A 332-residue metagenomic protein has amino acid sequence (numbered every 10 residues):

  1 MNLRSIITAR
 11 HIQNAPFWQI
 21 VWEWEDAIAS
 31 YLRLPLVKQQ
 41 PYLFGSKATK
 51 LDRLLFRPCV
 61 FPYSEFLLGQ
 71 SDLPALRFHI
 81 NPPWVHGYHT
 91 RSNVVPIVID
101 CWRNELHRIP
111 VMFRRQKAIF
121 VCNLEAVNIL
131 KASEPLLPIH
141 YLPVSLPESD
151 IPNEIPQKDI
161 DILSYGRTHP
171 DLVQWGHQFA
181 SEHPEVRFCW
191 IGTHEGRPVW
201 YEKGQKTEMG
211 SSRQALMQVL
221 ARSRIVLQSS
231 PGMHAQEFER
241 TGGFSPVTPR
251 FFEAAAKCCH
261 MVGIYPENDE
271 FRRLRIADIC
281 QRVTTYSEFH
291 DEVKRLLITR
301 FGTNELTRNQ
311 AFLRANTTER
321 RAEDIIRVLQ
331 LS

Functional and structural regions predicted by a protein language model:
N2-S64, S71, H79-V85, N104-H107 (+2 more regions): Nucleotide-sugar donor-binding catalytic core of glycosyltransferases
E65-G69, G87, E292-L296: Short amphipathic alpha-helix with an adjacent loop that forms part of the alpha/beta core around
A75, P96-I97, L163-Y165, F312: Short catalytic-loop micro-motif centered on adjacent basic/acidic residues
A75-N81, G87-W102: Active-site proximal beta-strand in glycosyltransferases
I99, V144, R167, V283-T285: Active-site donor-binding loop signature of nucleotide-sugar glycosyltransferases
E208, P246, Q281, L313-R314: Pocket-edge positions in alpha/beta enzyme catalytic cores
F271-V293: Change "using UDP/GDP/dTDP sugars" to "using nucleotide sugars
T284-S287, K294-L331: A charged, aromatic-enriched C-terminal amphipathic alpha-helix characteristic of glycosyltransferases across folds
